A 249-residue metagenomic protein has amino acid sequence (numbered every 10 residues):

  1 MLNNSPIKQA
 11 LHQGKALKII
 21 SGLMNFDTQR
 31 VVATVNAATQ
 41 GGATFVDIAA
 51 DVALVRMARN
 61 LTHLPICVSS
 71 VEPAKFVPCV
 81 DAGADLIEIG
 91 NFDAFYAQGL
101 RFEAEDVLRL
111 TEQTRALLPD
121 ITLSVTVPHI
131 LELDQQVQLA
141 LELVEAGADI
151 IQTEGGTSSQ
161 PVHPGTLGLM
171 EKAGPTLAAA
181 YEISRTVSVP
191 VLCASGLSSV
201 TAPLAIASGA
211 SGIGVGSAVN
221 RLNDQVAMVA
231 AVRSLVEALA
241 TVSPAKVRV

Functional and structural regions predicted by a protein language model:
L2-C193, S198-V249: Alpha/beta enzyme core
